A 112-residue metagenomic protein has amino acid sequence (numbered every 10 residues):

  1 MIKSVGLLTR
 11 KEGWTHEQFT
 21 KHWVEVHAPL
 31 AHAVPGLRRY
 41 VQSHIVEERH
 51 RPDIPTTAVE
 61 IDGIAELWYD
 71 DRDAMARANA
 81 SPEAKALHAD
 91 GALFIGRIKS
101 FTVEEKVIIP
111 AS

Functional and structural regions predicted by a protein language model:
M1-S112: Macromolecular interaction modules
